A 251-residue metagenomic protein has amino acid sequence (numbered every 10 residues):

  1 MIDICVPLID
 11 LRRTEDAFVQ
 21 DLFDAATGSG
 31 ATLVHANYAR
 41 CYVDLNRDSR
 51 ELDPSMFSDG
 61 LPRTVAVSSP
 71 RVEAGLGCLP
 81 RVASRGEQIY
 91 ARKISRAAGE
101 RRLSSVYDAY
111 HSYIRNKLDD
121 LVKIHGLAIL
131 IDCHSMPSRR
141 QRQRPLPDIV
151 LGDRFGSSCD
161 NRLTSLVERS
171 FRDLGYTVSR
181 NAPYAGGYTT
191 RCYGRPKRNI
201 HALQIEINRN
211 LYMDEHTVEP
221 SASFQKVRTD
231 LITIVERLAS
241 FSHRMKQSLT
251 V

Functional and structural regions predicted by a protein language model:
M1-L130, S135-L203, I207-V251: N-terminal catalytic or cofactor-binding beta/alpha core of small enzyme domains
